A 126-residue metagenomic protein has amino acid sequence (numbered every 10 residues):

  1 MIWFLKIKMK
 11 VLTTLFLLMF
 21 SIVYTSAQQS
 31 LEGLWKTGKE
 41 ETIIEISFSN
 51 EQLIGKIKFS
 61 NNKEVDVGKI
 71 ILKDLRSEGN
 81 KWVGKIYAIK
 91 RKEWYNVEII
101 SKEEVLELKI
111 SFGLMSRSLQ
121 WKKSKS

Functional and structural regions predicted by a protein language model:
M1-Q29: Bacterial Sec-dependent N-terminal signal peptides
K10, T14, F112-L119: Short glycine/proline-enriched turn or capping motifs at secondary-structure junctions
Q29-N96, K122: Central antiparallel beta-sheet cores of small beta-barrel/beta-sandwich binding domains
E51, E104-V105, S126: Short, conserved beta-turn/loop elements at beta-strand boundaries and strand-helix junctions
S60-N62, M115, S126: Short coil/turn motifs at secondary-structure junctions
E98-S101, V105-R117: Short, exposed beta-strand-loop hairpins at the edges of beta-sheets in extracellular/periplasmic proteins
Q120-S126: Short beta-strand-to-coil "C-cap" segments at the C-terminal boundary of structured domains/repeats, marking
